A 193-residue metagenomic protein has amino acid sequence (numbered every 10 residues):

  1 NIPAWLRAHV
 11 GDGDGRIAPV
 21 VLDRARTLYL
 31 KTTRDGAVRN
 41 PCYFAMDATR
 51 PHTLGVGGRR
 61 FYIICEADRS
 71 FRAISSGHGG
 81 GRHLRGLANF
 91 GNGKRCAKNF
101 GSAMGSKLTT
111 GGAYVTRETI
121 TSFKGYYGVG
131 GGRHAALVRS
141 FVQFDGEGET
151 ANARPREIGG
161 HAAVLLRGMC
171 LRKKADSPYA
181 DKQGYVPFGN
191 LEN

Functional and structural regions predicted by a protein language model:
N1-E192: Cell wall/extracellular polymer interaction/catalysis modules
